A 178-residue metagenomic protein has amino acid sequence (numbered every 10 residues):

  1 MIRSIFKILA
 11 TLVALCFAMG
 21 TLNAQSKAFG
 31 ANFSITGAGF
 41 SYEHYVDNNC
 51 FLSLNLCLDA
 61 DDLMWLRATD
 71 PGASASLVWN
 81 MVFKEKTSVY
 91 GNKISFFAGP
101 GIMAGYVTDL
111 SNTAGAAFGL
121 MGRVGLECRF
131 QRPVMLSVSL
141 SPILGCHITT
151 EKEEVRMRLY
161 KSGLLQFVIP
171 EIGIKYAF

Functional and structural regions predicted by a protein language model:
M1-S26: Cleavable N-terminal export/targeting peptides
Q25-F33: Cleaved targeting-peptide boundary
S34-G37, Y42-H44: N-terminal beta1-alpha1 ligand-phosphate binding loop
S34-T36, C57-D59, G101-G105, S141-G145 (+1 more regions): Outer-membrane beta-barrel pore domains and translocons
F40-Y42, L52-L54, I174: Membrane-embedded beta-strands that build the outer-membrane beta-barrel scaffold
V46-V134, V138: Gram-negative (and chloroplast) outer-membrane scaffold detector with strong preference for beta-barrel transmembrane
S74-V78, L164-F178: Outer-membrane beta-barrel "beta-signal"
G115-A117, E153-Y160: Flexible, surface-exposed loop regions and adjacent strand-edge segments of Gram-negative outer-membrane beta-barrel
